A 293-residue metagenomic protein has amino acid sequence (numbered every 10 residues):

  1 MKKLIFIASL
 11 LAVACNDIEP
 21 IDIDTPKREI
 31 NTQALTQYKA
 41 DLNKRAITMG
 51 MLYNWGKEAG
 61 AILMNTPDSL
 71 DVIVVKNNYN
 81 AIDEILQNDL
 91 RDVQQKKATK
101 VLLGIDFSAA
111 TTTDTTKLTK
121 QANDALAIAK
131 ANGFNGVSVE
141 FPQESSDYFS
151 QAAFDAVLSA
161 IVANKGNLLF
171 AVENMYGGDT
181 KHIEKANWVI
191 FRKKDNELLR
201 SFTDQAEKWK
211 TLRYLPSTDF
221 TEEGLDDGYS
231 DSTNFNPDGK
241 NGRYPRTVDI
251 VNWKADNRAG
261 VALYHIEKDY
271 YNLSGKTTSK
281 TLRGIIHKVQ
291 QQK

Functional and structural regions predicted by a protein language model:
M1-T48: Bacterial Sec-dependent N-terminal signal peptides
K3, S9-L10, M51, L198-S201 (+1 more regions): Acidic/proline-rich low-complexity IDRs
P26-I30, K117, S274, T278-T281: Non-membrane alpha-helical secondary structure
L42-R246, R258, E267, N272-K276: Chitinase-like catalytic core of GlcNAc-active glycosidases
P245-W253: Short, surface-exposed beta-strand/loop micro-motifs that present aromatic residues
K254-A262: Cysteine-clustered segments with highest specificity for TGF-beta superfamily mature ligands
Y270-K293: C-terminal helical cap(s) of enzyme catalytic domains, especially alpha/beta-barrels
